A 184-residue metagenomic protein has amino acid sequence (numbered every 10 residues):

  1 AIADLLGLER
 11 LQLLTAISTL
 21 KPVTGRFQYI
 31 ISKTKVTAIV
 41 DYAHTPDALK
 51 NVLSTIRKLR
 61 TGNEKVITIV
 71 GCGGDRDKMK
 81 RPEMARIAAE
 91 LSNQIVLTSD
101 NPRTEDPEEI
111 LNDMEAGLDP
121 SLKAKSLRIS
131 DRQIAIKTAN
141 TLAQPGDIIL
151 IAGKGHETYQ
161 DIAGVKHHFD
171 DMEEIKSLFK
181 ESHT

Functional and structural regions predicted by a protein language model:
A1-T184: ATP-dependent carboxylate-amine ligase
